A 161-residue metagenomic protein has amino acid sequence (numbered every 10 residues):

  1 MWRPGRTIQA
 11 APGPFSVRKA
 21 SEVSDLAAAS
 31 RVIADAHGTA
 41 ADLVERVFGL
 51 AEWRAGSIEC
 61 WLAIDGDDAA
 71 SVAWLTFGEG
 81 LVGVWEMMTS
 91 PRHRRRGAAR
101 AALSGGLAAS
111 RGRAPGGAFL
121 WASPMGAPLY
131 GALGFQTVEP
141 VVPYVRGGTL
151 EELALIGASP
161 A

Functional and structural regions predicted by a protein language model:
M1-S24, L120-A122, V142-R146: Acyl-donor-binding surface of acyltransferase catalytic domains
L26-R31: An amphipathic alpha-helix signature
V32-L43: Helix-loop element at the rim of GNAT/NAT acetyltransferase active sites that forms part of the acceptor-substrate
A41-S90: A conserved beta-strand-loop-helix scaffold within acyl/acetyltransferase catalytic domains
E86-P91, R95-S110, A132: Conserved acetyl-CoA-binding loop-helix of GNAT-fold acetyltransferases
R100, P124-P140, G147: Conserved active-site alpha-helix within GNAT-family acetyltransferase domains
S110-A122: Conserved GNAT acetyl-CoA-binding A-motif
L153-A161: Actinobacteria-biased recognition of intrinsically disordered, low-complexity terminal regions
